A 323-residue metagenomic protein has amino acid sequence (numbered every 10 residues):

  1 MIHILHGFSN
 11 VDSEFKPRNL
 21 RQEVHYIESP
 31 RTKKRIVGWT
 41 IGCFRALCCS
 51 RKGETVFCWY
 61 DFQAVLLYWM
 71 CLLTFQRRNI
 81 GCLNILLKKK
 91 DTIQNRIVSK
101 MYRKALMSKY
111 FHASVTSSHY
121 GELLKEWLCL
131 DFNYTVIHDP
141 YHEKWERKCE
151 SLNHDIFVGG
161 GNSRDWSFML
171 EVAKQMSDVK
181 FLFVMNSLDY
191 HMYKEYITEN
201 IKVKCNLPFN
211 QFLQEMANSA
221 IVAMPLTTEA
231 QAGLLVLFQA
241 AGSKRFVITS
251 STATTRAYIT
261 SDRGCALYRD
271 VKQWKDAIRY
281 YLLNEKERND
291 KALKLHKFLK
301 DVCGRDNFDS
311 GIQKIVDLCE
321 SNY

Functional and structural regions predicted by a protein language model:
V37, N79-G81, K88-A105, E143: Nucleotide-sugar donor phosphate/pyrophosphate-binding loop at the beta->alpha transition of glycosyltransferases
F44-K52, I93-A113: Membrane-proximal helix-turn-helix segments that form the acceptor-binding/catalytic region of lipid-linked
K109-W145: Donor nucleotide-sugar binding/catalytic pocket of nucleotide-sugar-dependent glycosyltransferases
S151-Y196, V203-F209: Conserved catalytic-core segment of nucleotide-activated headgroup transferases in glycan assembly
M192, S251-D262, A266-L267: Short acidic/histidine- and often glycine-rich active-site loop of Leloir-type glycosyltransferases that engages
M216-A232, R245: Acidic donor-binding loop of glycosyltransferase active sites
S261-K272, Y280-K286: Conserved acidic donor-binding segment of nucleotide-sugar-dependent glycosyltransferases
L283-C319: A charged, aromatic-enriched C-terminal amphipathic alpha-helix characteristic of glycosyltransferases across folds
